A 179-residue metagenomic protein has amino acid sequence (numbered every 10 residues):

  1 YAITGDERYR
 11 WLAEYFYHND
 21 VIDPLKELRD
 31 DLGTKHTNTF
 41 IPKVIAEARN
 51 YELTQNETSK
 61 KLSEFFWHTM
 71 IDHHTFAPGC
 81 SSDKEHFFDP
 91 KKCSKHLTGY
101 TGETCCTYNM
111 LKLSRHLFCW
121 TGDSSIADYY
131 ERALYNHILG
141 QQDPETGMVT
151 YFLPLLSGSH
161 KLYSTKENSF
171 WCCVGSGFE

Functional and structural regions predicted by a protein language model:
Y1-E179: Glycan-recognition and catalytic cores of secretory/periplasmic carbohydrate-active enzymes
